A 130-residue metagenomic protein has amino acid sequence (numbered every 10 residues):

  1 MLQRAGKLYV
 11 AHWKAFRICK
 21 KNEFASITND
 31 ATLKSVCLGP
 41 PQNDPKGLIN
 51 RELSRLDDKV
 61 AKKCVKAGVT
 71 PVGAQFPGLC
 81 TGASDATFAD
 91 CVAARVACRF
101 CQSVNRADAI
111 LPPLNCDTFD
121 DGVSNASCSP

Functional and structural regions predicted by a protein language model:
M1-P130: Soluble, non-transmembrane alpha-helical interaction regions
